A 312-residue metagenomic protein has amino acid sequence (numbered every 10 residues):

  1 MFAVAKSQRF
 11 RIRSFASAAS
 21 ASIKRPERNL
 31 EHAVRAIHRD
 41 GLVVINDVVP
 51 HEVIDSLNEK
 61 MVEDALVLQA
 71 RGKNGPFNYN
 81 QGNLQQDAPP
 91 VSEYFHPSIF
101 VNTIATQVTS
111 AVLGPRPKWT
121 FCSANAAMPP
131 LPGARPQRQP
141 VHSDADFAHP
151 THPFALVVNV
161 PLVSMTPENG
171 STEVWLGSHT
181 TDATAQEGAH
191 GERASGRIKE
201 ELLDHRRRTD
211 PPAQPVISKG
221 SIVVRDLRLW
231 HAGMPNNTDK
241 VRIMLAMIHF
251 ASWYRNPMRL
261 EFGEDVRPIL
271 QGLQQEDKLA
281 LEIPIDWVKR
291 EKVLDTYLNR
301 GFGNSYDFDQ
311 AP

Functional and structural regions predicted by a protein language model:
M1-R39, F302-P312: Fe(II)/2-oxoglutarate
A18-D40, N46-V141, F147-A148: Non-heme Fe(II)-dependent double-stranded beta-helix
R71, I222-V224, R228-P312: Non-heme Fe(II)/2-oxoglutarate
P115, A145-P150, P161-S171, G177-H179: Active-site region of the double-stranded beta-helix
F121, P153-V157, N169, P212-Q214 (+1 more regions): Extracellular structured ligand-interaction cores
M128-P129, W175-D182, R242, I248-Y254: Short edge-strand/loop segments of extracellular domains
H149-P167, V216-K219, I248-A251: Short, conserved beta-strand element in jelly-roll/cupin
M165-A232: Double-stranded beta-helix
